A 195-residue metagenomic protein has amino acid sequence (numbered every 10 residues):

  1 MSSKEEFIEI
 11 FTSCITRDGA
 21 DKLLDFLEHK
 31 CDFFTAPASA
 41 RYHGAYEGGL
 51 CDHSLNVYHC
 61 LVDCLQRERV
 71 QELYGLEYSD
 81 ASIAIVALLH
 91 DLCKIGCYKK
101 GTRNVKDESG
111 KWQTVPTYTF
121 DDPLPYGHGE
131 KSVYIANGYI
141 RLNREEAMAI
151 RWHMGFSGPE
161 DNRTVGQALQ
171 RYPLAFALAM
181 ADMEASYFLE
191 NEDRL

Functional and structural regions predicted by a protein language model:
M1, R194-L195: C-terminal end-of-chain micro-motif
M1-D107, W112: Acidic/His-rich, divalent-metal-binding segments that scaffold phosphate/diphosphate chemistry
G44-Y46, C64, L73-R194: Divalent metal-dependent catalytic cores for phosphoryl transfer on phosphate-bearing substrates
